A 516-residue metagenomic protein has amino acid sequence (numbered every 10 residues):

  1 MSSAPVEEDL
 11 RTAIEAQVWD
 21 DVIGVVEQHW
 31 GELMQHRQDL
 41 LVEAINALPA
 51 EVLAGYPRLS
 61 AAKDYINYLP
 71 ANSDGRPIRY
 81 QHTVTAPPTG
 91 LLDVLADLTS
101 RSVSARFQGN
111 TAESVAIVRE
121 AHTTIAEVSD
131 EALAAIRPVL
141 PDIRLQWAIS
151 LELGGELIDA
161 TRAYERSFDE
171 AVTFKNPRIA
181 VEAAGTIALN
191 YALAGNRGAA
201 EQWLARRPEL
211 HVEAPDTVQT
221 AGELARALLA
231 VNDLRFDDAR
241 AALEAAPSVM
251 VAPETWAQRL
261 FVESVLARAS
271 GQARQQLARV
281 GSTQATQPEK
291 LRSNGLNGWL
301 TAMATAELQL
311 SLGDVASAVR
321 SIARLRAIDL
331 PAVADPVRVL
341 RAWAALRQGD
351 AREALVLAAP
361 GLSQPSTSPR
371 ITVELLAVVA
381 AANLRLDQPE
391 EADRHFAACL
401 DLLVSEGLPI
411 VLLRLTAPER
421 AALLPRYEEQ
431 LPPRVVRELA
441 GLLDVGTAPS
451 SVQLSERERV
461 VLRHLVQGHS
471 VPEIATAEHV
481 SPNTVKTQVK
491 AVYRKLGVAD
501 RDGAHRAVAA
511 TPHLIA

Functional and structural regions predicted by a protein language model:
M1-R58: Extended alpha-helical scaffolding segments used for macromolecular assembly and cargo binding
S3-V6, W19, Q38, S73 (+8 more regions): TPR-repeat structural position
T12, G31-E32, I66-N67, S104 (+7 more regions): Residue-level signature for tetratricopeptide repeat
Q17, Y56-P57, T89-S100, D130-Q146 (+8 more regions): Alpha-solenoid helical repeat architecture
W30, R79-P88, R119-A132, T161-N176 (+6 more regions): Amphipathic alpha-helical segments of tetratricopeptide repeats
G441-K490, R494-A516: Helix-turn-helix DNA-binding segment
